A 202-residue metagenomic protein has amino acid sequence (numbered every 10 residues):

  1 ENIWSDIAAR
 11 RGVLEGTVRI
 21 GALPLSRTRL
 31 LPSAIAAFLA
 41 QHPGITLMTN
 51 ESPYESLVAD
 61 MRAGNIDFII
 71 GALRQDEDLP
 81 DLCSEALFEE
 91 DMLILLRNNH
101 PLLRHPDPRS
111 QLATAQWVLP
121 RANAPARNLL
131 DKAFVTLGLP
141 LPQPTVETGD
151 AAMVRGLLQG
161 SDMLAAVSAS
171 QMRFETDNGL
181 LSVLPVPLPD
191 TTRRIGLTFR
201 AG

Functional and structural regions predicted by a protein language model:
E1-G12, H100: Alpha-helical "hinge/linker" immediately C-terminal to small N-terminal DNA-binding modules
V13-D76: Central regulatory/effector-binding core of bacterial HTH transcription factors
I45-P53, L119-P120, P140-D150: Short beta-strand-to-loop elements that line the ligand-binding cleft of bilobed periplasmic-binding protein-like
I70-P80, A151-L181: A ligand-binding cleft/hinge motif common to bilobed small-molecule-binding domains
A72, L96, L102-L103, A115-L137: Secondary-structure junction motif
L82-L93, A169, D177-T191: Short beta-strand->loop
N99-R109, L188, G202: Short helix-loop capping/hinge motifs at secondary-structure junctions, enriched in acidic/polar residues
A126, S182-G202: A late-sequence structural motif
